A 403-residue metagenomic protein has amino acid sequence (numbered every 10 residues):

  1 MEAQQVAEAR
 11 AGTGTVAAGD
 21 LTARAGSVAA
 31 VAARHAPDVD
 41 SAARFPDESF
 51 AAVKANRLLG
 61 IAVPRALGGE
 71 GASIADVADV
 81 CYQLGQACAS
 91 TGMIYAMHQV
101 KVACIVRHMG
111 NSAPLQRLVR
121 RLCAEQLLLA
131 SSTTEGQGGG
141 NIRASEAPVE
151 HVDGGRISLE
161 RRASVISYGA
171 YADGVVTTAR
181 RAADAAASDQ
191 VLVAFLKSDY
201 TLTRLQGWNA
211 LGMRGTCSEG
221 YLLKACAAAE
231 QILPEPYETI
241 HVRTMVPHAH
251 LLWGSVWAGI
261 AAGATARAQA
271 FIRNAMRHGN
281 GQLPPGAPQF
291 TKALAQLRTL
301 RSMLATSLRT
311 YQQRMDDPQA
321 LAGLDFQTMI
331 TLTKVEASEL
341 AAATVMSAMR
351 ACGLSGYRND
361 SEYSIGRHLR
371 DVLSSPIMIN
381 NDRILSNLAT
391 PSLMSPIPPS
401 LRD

Functional and structural regions predicted by a protein language model:
A3, L354-D403: Glycine-rich phosphate/cofactor-binding loops in nucleotide/flavin-utilizing enzymes
P37-D40, T299-E336, M349-Y357: C-terminal helix-coil-helix/basic helical segment that borders enzyme active sites and/or dimer interfaces and provides
D47-A55, G60-S167: Glycine-rich flavin
S164-G169, A249-W253, M378-I379: Glycine-rich phosphate/pyrophosphate-binding beta-alpha loops
V165-T203: A short core secondary-structure module
A210-R301: Glycine-rich beta->alpha junctions and the first turn(s) of the following alpha-helix
P247-W253, G281-A293, D325-E336, S364-L373: Alpha-helical scaffold segments that form or flank carboxylate-/histidine-based iron centers
G259, T291-R298, T331, V335-A342 (+1 more regions): Generic structural signal for well-ordered, non-transmembrane alpha-helical segments in soluble/cytosolic regions
